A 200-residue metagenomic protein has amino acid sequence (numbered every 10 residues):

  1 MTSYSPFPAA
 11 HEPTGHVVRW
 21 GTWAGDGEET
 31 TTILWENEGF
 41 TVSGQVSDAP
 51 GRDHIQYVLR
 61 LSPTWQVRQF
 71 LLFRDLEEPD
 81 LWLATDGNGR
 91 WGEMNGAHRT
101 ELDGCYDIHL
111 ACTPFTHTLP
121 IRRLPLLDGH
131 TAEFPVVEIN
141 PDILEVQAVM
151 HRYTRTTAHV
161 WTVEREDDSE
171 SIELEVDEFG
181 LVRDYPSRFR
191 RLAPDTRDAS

Functional and structural regions predicted by a protein language model:
T2-W35, D80-T162, E166-D167: Solvent-exposed helix/loop surface patches that form functional interfaces
W23-H54: An N-terminal domain-cap segment
T30-L34, Q56-R60, H151-R152, I172-L174: Hydrophobic/aromatic beta-strand elements that line small-molecule binding cavities or substrate pockets in beta-rich
V42, D48, I55, L59 (+2 more regions): Beta-strand-enriched cores of mature, soluble protein domains
V46, L71-D75, M94-N95, R165-D167 (+1 more regions): Beta-turn initiation residues at beta-strand->coil junctions
P50-N95: Hydrophobic/aromatic-rich structural module bridging two neighboring secondary-structure elements via a short loop
R52-I55, E78-D86, D103-C105, I172-E175 (+1 more regions): A short, polar/proline- and glycine-enriched secondary-structure boundary/capping micro-motif
D167-S200: C-terminal structured interaction module
